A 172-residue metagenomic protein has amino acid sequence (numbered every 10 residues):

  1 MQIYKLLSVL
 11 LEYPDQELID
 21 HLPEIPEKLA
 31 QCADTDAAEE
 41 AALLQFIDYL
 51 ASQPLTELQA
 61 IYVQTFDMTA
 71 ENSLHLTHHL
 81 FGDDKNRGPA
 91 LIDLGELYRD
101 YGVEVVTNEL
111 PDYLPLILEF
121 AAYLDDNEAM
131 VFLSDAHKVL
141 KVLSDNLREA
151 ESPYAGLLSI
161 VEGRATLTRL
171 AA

Functional and structural regions predicted by a protein language model:
M1-D112, E119-A172: Charged, alpha-helix-forming regions
